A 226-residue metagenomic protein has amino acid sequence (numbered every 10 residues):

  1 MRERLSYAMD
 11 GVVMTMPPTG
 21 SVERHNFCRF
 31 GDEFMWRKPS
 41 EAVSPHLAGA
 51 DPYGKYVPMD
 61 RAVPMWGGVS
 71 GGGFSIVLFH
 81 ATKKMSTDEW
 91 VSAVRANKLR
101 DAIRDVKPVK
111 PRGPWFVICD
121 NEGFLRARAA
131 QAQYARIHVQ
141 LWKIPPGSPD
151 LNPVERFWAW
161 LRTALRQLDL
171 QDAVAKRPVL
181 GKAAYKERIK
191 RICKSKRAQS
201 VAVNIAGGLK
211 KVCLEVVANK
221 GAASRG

Functional and structural regions predicted by a protein language model:
M1-R100, N219-K220: Extended, low-complexity cationic-aromatic segments
E3, V13-M16, E155-G226: C-terminal anion-handling pockets and recognition modules
S21-R24, V94, P108-L125, G147 (+1 more regions): Acidic/histidine-rich, metal-coordinating catalytic segments
E23, G67, V94-R95, D120 (+5 more regions): Mobile genetic element proteins and their domesticated derivatives, centered on retroelements and DNA transposons
F27-F30, F74-S75, L125-A127, D150-P153: Short catalytic/ligand-binding loop motif for oxyanion handling, primarily in non-cytosolic enzymes, centered on
V43-K55, I118, A135-R156, A173-V174: RNase H-like polynucleotidyl transferase catalytic core
A62, T87, V91, A96 (+4 more regions): Generic preference for well-ordered alpha-helical elements
A127-I137: Short, aromatic/basic amphipathic alpha-helical patches
